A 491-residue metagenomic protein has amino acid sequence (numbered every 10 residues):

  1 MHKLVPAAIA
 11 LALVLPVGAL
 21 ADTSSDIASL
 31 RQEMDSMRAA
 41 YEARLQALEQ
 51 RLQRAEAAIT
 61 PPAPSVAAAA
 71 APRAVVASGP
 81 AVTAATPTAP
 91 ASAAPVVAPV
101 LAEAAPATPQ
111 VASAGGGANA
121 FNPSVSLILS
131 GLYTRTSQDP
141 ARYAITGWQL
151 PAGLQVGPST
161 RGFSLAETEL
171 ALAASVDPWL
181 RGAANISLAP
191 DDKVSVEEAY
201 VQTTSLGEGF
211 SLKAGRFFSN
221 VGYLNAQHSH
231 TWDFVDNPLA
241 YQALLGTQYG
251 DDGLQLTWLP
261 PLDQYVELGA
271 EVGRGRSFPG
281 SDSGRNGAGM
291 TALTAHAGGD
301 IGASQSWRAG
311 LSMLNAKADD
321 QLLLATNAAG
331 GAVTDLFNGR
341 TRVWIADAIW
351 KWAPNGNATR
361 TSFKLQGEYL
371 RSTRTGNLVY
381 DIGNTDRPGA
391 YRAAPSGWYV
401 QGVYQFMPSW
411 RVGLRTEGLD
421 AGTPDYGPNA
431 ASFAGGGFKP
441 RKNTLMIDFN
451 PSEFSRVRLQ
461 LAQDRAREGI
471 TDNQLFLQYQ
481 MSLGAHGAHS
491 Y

Functional and structural regions predicted by a protein language model:
H2-L20: Gram-negative bacterial Sec-dependent N-terminal signal peptides
A21-I145, L150-G153, Y265, L483 (+1 more regions): N-terminal periplasmic/intermembrane-space "pro-region" immediately following the signal or transit peptide
D26, E33, E49, E56 (+3 more regions): A broad helix-preferring feature
A89, Q110-F278, R285-A303, M313 (+2 more regions): Outer membrane beta-barrel
Y200, Q305-Y491: Outer-membrane beta-barrel pore domains
L268-G269, P279-G284, Q321-L324, V379: A short secondary-structure junction signal
P279-S283, A297, T334-D335, P354-G356: Short helix-to-loop capping/linker segments positioned immediately adjacent to catalytic or ligand/cofactor-binding
G284-L293, T326-A328, G383-N384: Short, surface-exposed, charged loop/turn segments at secondary-structure junctions
